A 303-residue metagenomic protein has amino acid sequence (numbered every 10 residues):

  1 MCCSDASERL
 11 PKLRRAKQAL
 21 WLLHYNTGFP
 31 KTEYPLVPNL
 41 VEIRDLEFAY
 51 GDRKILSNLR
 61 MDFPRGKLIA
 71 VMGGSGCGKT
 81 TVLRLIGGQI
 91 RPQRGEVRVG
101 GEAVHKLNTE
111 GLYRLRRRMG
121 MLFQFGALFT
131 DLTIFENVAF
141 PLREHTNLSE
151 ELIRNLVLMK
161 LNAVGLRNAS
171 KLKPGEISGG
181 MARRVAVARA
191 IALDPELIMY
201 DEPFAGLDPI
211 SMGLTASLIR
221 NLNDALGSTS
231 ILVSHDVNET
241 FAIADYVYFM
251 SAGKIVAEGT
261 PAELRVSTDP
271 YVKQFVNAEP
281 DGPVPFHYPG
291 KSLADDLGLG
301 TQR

Functional and structural regions predicted by a protein language model:
M72-G74: The feature captures the beta-strand-to-loop junction immediately N-terminal to the Walker
G87: Helix-to-loop junction immediately C-terminal to a conserved catalytic motif
E102-A103, E150-N168: Conserved ABC ATPase "signature" region
K173-I177, M181: Conserved ABC ATPase signature
D194: Conserved catalytic motifs of ABC-family nucleotide-binding domains
I198-D201: Catalytic Walker B motif of ABC-type/P-loop ATPase nucleotide-binding domains
